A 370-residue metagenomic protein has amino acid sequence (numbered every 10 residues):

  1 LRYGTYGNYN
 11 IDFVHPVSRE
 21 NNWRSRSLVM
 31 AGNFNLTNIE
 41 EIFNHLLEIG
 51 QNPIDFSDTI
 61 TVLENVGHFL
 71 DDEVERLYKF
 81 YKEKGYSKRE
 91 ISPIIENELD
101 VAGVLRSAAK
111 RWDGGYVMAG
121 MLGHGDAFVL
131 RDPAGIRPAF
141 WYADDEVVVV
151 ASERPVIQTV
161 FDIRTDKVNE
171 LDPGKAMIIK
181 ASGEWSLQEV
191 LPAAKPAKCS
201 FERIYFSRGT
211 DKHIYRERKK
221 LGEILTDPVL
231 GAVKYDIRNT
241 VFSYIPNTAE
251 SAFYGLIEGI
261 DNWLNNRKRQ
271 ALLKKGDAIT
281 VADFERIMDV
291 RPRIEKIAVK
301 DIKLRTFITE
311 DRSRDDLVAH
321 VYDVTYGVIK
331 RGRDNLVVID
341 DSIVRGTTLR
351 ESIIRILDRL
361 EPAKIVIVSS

Functional and structural regions predicted by a protein language model:
L1-D172, I178-V241, I245: Conserved short alpha-helical segments that host acidic/polar catalytic motifs at enzyme active sites
N10-P16, F161, D316-Y326, R331 (+1 more regions): Active-site-adjacent structural elements in folded domains
L46, A134-I136, D144-D145, L256-W263 (+2 more regions): Short secondary-structure boundary/capping segments
R111-G114, R218-R238, L256-G259, T309-G332: Phosphate/ATP-binding catalytic cores across multiple sugar-kinase/actin-like superfamilies, primarily ASKHA
K212-G276, R293-K296: Phosphate-binding active sites in nucleotide-utilizing proteins
F242, A249-L256, N335-I356: Extended, hydrophobic alpha-helical segments in both membrane/secreted and soluble proteins
E258-N335, T347: Short, glycine/charge-rich flexible loops or terminal/linker lids adjacent to PRPP-binding catalytic cores
V299-R305, I354-S370: A short, conserved beta-to-alpha structural element at the edge of catalytic cores that scaffolds binding
